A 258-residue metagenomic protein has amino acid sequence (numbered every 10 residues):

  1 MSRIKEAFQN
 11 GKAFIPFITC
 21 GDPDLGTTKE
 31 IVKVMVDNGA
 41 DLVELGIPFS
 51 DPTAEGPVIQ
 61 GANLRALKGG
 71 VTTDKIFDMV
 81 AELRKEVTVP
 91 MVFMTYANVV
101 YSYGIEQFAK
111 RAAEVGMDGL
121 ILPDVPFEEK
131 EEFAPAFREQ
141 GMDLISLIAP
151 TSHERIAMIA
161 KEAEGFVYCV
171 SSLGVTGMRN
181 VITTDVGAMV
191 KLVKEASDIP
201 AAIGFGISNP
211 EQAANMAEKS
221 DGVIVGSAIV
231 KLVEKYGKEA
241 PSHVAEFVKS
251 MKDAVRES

Functional and structural regions predicted by a protein language model:
M1-I18, V80-R84: N-terminal amphipathic alpha-helix/helix-capping segment at the start of soluble metabolic enzymes
F14-I18, V43-L45, M91-T95, L120-L122 (+4 more regions): Hydrophobic faces of well-ordered beta-strands that scaffold small-molecule active sites in alpha/beta enzyme cores
L25-M35, T151-K161, I203, I207-V223: Catalytic cores of alpha/beta
A40-D51, M117-I121, P126-E129, S171-G177 (+2 more regions): Glycine-rich phosphate-binding active-site loops on the catalytic face of alpha/beta enzymes
I47, Q60-P123, V255: Active-site beta->alpha loop and helix N-cap motifs at the rims of alpha/beta catalytic domains
G61, G69, I156-E195, L232-E234: Glycine/Thr-rich beta-alpha phosphate-binding loop at enzyme active sites
K68-V71, G116-E129, D143-T151, A157 (+1 more regions): Catalytic beta/alpha-barrel core
I76, K191-A202, S208-S258: Alpha/beta catalytic cores of nucleotide-metabolism and tRNA/nucleoside-modifying enzymes
